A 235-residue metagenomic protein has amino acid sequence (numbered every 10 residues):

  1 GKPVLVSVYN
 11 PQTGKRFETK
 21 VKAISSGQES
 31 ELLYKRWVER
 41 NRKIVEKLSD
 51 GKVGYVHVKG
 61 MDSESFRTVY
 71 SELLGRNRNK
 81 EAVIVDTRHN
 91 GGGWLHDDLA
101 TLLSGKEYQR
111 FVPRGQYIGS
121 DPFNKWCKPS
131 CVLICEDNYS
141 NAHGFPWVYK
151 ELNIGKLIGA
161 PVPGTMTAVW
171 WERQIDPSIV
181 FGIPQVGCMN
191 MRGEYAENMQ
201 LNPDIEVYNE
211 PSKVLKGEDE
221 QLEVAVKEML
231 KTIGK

Functional and structural regions predicted by a protein language model:
G1-D176, K213-Q221, K227-G234: Cleft-lining beta-strand/loop regions that shape enzyme active-site pockets
K43, N138-S140, Q174-E206: Metal-dependent DNA phosphodiester-chemistry modules and their immediately adjacent helices/loops in DNA-processing
Y208-P211: Short, exposed interaction patches on small structured surface elements
